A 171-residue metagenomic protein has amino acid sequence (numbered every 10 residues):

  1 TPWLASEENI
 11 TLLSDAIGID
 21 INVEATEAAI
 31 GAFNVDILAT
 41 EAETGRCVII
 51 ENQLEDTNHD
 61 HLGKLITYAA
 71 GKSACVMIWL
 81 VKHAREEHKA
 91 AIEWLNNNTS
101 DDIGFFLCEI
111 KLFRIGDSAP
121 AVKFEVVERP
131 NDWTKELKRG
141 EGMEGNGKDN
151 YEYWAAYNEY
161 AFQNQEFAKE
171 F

Functional and structural regions predicted by a protein language model:
T1-F171: Charged, terminal alpha-helix-loop-beta segments that serve as non-catalytic nucleic-acid engagement and/or assembly
